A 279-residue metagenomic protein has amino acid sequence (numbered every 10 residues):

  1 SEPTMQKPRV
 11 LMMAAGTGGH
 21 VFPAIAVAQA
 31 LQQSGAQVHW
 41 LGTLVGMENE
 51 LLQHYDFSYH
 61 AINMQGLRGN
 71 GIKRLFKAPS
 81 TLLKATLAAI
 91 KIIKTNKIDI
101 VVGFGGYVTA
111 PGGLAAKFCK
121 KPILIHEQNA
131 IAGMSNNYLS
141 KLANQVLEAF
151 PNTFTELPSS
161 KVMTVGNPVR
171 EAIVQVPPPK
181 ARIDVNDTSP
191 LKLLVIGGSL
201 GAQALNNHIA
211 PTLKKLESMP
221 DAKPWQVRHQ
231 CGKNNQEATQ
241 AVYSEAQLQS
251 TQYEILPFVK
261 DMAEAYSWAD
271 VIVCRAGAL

Functional and structural regions predicted by a protein language model:
K7-A15, S34-S80, C231-N235: Conserved nucleotide-sugar phosphate-binding/catalytic loop shared by glycosyltransferases and other
H20-L31: Short amphipathic alpha-helix
Q37, M47, S58, K117-P179: Active-site-proximal region of nucleotide-activated glycan assembly enzymes, centered on histidine/acidic-rich loops
G46, L51, Y55, P178-C274: Donor-nucleotide binding loops and adjacent catalytic segments primarily of GT-B fold Leloir glycosyltransferases
G46-E50, I100-C119: An aromatic- and histidine-rich active-site surface loop
G71-I100: An amphipathic, basic-hydrophobic alpha-helix
T95-K97, K141-L142, E264-W268: Alpha-helix C-terminal capping/helix-to-coil transition sites in glycosyltransferase folds
V101, V271-I272, L279: Hydrophobic acceptor-binding patch used for acceptor engagement in glycosyltransferases
